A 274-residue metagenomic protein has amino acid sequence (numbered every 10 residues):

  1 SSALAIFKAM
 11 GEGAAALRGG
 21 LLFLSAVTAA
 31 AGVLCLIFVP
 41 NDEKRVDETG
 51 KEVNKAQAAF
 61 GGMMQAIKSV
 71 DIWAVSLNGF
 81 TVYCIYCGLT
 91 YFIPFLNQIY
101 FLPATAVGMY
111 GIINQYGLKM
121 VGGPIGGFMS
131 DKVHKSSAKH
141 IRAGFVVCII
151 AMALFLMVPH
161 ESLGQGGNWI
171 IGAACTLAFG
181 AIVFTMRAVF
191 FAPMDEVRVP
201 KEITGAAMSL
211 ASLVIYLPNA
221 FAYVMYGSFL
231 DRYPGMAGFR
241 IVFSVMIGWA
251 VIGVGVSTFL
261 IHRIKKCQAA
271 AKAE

Functional and structural regions predicted by a protein language model:
S1-P40: Helix-loop-helix hairpin linking two adjacent transmembrane segments in secondary transporters
G13, L96-A106, P200-K201, Y233-A237: Short extramembrane helix-to-coil loop segments that connect adjacent transmembrane helices in Major
V33-F38, F155-V158, F239, S244-E274: Multi-pass alpha-helical transporter architecture, strongest for 12-TM Major Facilitator/SLC carriers used
D42-V75: Juxtamembrane intracellular "pre-TM" segments in multi-pass secondary transporters
S69-G126, R187, A192, N219-Y223: Extracytoplasmic gate region of multi-pass secondary transporters
G123-K135, L230-D231: Helix-to-loop junctions at the C-terminal end of transmembrane segments in multipass secondary transporters
S136-P193: C-terminal transmembrane helical hairpin of 12-TM major facilitator-type secondary transporters
R198-P234: A late C-terminal transmembrane helix in Major Facilitator Superfamily
